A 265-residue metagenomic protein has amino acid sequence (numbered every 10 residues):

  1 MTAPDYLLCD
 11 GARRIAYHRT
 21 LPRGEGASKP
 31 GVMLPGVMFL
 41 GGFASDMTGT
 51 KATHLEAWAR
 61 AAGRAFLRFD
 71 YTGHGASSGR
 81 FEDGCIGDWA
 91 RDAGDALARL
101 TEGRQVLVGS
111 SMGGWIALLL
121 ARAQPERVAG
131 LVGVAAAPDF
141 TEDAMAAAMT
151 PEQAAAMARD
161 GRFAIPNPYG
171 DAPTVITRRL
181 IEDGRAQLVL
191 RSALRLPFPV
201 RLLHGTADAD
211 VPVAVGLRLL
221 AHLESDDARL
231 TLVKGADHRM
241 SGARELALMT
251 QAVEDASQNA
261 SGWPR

Functional and structural regions predicted by a protein language model:
M1-G24, G242: N-terminal cap/lid segment of alpha/beta-hydrolase-fold proteins
G31-G42: Short beta-strand element of the alpha/beta-hydrolase
F43-E56: The serine-hydrolase catalytic nucleophile loop
H54-S78: Conserved alpha/beta-hydrolase
D83-R99: Alpha/beta-hydrolase active-site loop
L107-G109, V134: Short beta-strand immediately N-terminal to the catalytic nucleophile in serine-hydrolase-like folds
G109-A117: Gly/Ala-rich beta-loop-alpha elbow adjacent to hydrolase catalytic centers
R127-L232, D237-R265: The alpha/beta-hydrolase serine catalytic core
